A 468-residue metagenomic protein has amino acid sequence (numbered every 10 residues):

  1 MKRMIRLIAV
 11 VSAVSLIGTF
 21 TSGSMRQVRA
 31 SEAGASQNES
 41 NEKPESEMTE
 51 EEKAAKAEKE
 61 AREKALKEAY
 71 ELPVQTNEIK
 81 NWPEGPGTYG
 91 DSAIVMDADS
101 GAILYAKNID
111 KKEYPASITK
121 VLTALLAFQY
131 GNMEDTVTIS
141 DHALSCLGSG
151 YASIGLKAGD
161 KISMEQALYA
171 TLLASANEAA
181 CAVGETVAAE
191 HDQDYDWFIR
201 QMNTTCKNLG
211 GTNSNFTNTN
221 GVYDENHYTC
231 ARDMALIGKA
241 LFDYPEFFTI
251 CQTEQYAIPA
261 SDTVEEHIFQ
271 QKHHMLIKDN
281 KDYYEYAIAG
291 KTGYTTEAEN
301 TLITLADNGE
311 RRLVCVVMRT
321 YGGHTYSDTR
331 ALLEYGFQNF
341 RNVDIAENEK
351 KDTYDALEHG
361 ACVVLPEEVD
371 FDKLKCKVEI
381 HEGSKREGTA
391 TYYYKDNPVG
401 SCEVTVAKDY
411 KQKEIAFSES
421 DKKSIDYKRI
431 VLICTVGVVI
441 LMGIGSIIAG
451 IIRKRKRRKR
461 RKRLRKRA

Functional and structural regions predicted by a protein language model:
K2-R26, I433-G450: Sec-dependent N-terminal signal peptides of Gram-positive bacterial secreted proteins and lipoproteins
K2-R3, A158, I162, I425-D426: Membrane-helix interfacial "entry" motifs
K2-R3, V10-S12, Q27-G34, R455-A468: Eukaryotic intrinsically disordered, low-complexity regions
R3-M4, A167, Y427, V431: Hydrophobic, aromatic-rich alpha-helical transmembrane segments and their membrane-interface anchor motifs
I8, G85-G87, Q129-G131, G148 (+5 more regions): A generic structural signal for short, solvent-exposed coil/turn residues that cap or connect secondary-structure
L16, F20-R232, L236-P245: Active-site-adjacent loops and short helices of periplasmic peptidoglycan-processing enzymes
G211-N215, Y223-R467: Domain-terminus/edge residues, biased toward the C-terminal soluble/receptor-binding domains of extracytoplasmic
